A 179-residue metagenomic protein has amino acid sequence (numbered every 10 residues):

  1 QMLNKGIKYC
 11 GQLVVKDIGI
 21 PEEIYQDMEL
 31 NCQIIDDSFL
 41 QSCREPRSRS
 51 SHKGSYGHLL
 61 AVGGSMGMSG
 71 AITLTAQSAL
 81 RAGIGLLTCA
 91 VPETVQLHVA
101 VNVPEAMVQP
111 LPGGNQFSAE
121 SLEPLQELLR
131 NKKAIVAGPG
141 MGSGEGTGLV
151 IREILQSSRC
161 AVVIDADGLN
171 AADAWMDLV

Functional and structural regions predicted by a protein language model:
M2-A166, N170-V179: Small-residue (G/A/S/T)-rich helix-start motifs and N-terminal tracts that mark the onset
